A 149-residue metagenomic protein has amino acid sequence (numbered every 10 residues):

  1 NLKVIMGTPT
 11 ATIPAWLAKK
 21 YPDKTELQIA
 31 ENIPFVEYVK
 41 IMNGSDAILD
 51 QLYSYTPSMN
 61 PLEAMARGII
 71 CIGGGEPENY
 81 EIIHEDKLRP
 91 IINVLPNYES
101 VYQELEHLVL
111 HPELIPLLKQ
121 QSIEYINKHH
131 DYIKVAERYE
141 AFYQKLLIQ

Functional and structural regions predicted by a protein language model:
N1-I33: Conserved catalytic-core segment of nucleotide-activated headgroup transferases in glycan assembly
V36-Y38, S100: Short acidic active-site motifs
E37, L52-P57, E78: Active-site donor-sugar recognition loop in glycosyltransferases
V39, P61-A66, Y80: Short alpha-helical segment that forms part of, or immediately flanks, the ligand-binding pocket in carbohydrate-active
N43-T56, I69: Acidic donor-binding loop of glycosyltransferase active sites
I70-P77: Short hydrophobic beta-strand element within catalytic cores of glycosyltransferases and related nucleotide-activated
Y80-E106: Change "using UDP/GDP/dTDP sugars" to "using nucleotide sugars
E113-Q144: A charged, aromatic-enriched C-terminal amphipathic alpha-helix characteristic of glycosyltransferases across folds
